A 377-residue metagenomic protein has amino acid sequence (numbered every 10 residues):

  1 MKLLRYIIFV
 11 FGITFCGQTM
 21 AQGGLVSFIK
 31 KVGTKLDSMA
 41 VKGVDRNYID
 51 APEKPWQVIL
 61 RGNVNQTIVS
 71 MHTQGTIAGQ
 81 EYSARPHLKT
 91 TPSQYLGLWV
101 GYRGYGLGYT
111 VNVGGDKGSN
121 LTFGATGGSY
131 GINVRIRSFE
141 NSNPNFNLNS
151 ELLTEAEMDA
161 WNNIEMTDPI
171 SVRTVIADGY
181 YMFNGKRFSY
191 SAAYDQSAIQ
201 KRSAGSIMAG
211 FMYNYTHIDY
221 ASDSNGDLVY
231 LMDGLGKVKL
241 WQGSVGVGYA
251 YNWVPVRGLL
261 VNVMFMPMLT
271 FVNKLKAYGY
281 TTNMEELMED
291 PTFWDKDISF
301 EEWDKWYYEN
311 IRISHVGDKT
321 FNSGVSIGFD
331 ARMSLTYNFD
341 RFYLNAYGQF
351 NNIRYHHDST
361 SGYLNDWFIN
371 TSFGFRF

Functional and structural regions predicted by a protein language model:
G23-F28, M39-P55, N184-G205, P255-V261: Short loop/turn motifs that connect adjacent beta-strands in outer-membrane beta-barrel proteins
G24, P52-V58, Q94, R103-Y105 (+8 more regions): Outer-envelope beta-barrel architecture signal
L60, L96-Y102, F123-G127, A177-F183 (+5 more regions): Residues on the lipid-exposed face of transmembrane beta-strands in outer-membrane beta-barrel proteins
R61-N65, G101, T110-G114, R135-F139 (+4 more regions): Outer-membrane beta-barrel pore domains and translocons
N63-A78, R137-V175: Outer-membrane beta-barrel translocator/channel fold
S70-I77, N120-T122, N145-E151, Y190-Y194 (+3 more regions): Outer-membrane beta-barrel translocator domains and adjoining extracellular loop/strand segments of Gram-negative
M71-A84, P92, G97, G106 (+3 more regions): Outer membrane beta-barrel transmembrane domains
E81-A84, G118, A160-D168, Y194-D195 (+3 more regions): Extracellular loop and loop/strand-boundary signature of outer-membrane beta-barrel proteins
